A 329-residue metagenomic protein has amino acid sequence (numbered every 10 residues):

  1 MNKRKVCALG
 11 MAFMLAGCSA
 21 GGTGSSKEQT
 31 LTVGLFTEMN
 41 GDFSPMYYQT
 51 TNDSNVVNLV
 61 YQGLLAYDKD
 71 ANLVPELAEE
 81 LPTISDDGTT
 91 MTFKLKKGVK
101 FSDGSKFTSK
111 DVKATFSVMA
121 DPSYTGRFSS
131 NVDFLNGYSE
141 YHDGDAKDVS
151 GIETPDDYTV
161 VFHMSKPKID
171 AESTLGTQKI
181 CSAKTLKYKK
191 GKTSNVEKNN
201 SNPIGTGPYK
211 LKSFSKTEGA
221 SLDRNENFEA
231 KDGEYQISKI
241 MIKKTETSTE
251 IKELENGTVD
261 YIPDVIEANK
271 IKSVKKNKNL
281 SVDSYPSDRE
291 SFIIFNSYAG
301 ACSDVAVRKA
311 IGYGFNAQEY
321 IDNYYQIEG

Functional and structural regions predicted by a protein language model:
M1-L31, D42-P45, N72: Short, low-complexity disordered leader/linker segments with a strong preference for bacterial N-terminal type II
K27-T37, T90-F93, V112-T115, V160-F162 (+3 more regions): Short, well-ordered beta-strand elements
G34-D86, I204: N-terminal lobe/hinge region of extracytoplasmic solute-binding protein
E79-N131, A301-S303: Aromatic- and charge-enriched surface segment that lines or borders ligand/interaction sites
K94, S130-K187: Surface-exposed binding/hinge segments that line and control ligand-binding clefts or catalytic entry sites
M164, K168, S173-E234, K239: Gly/Pro-rich hinge or "lid" segments in bacterial periplasmic/extracellular proteins
S194-N200, N227-K272: Ligand-site clamp/hinge motif
Y298, C302-G329: Periplasmic-binding protein-like
